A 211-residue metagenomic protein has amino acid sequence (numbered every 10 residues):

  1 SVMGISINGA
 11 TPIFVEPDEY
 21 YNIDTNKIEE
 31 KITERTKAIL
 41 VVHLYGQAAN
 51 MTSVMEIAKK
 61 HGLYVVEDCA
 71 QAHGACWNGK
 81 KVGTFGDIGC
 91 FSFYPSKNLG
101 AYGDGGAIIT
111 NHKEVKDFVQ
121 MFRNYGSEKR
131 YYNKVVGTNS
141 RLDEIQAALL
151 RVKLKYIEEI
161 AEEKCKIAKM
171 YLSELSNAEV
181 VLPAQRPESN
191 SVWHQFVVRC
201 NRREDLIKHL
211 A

Functional and structural regions predicted by a protein language model:
S1-C69, C76: PLP-dependent aminotransferase-like
M3-I5, I57, K81, N98 (+1 more regions): Hydrophobic/aromatic ligand-binding patch that stacks against planar heteroaromatic rings of cofactors or nucleotides
A10, P17, A70-Q71, Y94 (+2 more regions): Histidine-centered beta-alpha loop that forms part of the nucleotide-sugar donor binding/catalytic region in diverse
I13, Y64-V66, C90, I109 (+1 more regions): Structural detector of well-ordered beta-strand residues that form the stable sheet scaffold of enzyme domains
N26, A38-V42, Q47, M51-S53 (+3 more regions): PLP-dependent aminotransferase class I/II
E34, G83-T84, A101, S140-D143 (+1 more regions): Structured loop/turn residues at beta-strand edges in well-structured enzyme cores
E67-A101, K129-K134: Conserved active-site segment immediately N-terminal to the catalytic lysine that forms the internal aldimine
C90-F91, G106-T110, A148-L149: Short glycine- and hydrophobic/aromatic-rich loop-to-beta-strand nucleating segment in the catalytic cores
